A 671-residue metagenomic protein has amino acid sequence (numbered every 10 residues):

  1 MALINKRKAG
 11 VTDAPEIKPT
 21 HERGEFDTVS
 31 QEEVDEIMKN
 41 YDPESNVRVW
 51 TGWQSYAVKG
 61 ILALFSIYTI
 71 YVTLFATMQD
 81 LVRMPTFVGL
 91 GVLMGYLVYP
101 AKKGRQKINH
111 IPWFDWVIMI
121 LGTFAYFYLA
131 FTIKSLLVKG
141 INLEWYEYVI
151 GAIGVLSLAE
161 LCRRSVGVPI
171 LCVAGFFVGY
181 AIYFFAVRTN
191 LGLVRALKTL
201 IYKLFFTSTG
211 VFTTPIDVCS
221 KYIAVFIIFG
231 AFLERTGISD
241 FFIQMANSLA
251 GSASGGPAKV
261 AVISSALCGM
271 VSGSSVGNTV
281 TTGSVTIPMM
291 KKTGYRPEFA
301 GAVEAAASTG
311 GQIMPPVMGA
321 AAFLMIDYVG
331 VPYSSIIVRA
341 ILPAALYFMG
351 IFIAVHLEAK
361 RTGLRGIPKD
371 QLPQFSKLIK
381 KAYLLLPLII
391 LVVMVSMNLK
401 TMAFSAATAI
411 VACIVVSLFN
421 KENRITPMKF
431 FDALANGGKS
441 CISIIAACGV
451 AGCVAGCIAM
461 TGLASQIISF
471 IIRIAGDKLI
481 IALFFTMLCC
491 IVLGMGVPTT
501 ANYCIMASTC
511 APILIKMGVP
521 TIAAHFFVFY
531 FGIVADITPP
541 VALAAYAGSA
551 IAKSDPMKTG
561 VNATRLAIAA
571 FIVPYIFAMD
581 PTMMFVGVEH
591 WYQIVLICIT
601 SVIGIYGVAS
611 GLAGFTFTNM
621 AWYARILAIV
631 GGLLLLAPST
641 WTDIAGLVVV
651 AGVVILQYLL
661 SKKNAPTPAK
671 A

Functional and structural regions predicted by a protein language model:
A2-V138, Y148-A152: Conserved, well-structured core domains of diverse proteins
R7-Y56, V338-S440, L543-L633, S661-A671: Long, contiguous bundles of hydrophobic transmembrane helices that form the permeation core of multi-pass
V47, V72-T77, V98-N109, S135-L136 (+5 more regions): Membrane-water interface regions at transmembrane-helix termini and the short interhelical loops of multi-pass membrane
A76-T77, I133-I141, Y202, I458-R473 (+1 more regions): Membrane-interface helix termini and inter-helical loops of multi-pass transporters
F124, E160, S165, G175-N190 (+9 more regions): Core transmembrane alpha-helical segments of multi-pass membrane transporters/permeases
W145-V149, G210-Y222, S248-V262, T293-F299 (+5 more regions): Membrane-interfacial loop-to-helix junctions in multi-pass transporters
G230-E234, S265-S274, A306-Q312, S396 (+4 more regions): Transmembrane alpha-helix interface/packing and boundary motifs in multi-pass membrane proteins, characterized by
I243-G311, A321-L324, G330, T499-F531 (+1 more regions): Hydrophobic transmembrane alpha-helices that form the pore/transport pathway of multi-pass ion and small-solute
